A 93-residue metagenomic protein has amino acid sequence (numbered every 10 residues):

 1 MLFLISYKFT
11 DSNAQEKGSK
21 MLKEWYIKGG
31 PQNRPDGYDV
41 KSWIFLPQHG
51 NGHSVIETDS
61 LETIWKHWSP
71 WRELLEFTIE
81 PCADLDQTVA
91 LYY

Functional and structural regions predicted by a protein language model:
M1-N51, D59-T63, D84-Y93: Short S/T/G/P-rich N-terminal loop/turn motif that feeds into the first structured element of a domain
N13-A14, E73-L75: A short local loop/turn or secondary-structure capping micro-motif enriched for an aromatic residue
N51-H53, E76: Short active-site oxyanion
I64-R72: Short amphipathic alpha-helices in soluble, non-transmembrane regions that often serve as interface/regulatory elements
L74-D86: Conserved short beta-strand edge segments in small beta-sheet-based binding/regulatory domains
